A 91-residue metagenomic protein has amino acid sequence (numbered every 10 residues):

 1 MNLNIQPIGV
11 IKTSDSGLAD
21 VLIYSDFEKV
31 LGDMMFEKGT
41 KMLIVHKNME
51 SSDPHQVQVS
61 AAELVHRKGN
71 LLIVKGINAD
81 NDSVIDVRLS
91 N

Functional and structural regions predicted by a protein language model:
M1-N91: Glycine-rich, low-complexity intrinsically disordered segments
